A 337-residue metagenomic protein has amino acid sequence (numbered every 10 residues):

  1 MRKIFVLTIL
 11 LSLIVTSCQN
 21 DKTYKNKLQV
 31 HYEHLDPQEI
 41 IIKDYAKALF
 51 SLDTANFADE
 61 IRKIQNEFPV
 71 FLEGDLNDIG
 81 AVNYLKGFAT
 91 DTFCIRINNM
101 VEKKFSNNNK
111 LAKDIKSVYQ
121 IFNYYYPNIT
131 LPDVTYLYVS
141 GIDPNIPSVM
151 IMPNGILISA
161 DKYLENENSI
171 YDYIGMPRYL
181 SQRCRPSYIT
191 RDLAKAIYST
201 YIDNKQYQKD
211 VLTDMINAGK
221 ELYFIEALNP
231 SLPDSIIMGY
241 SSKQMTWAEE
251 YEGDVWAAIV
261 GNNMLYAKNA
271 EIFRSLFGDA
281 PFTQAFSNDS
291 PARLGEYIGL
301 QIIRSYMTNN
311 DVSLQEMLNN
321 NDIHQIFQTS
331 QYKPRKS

Functional and structural regions predicted by a protein language model:
R2-T8: Sec-dependent signal peptide recognition, specifically the positively charged N-region followed immediately by
I14-S17: C-terminal motif of bacterial Sec signal peptides marking the signal peptidase cleavage site
Q19-F93: N-terminal mature-domain "stem" immediately C-terminal to a signal peptide or N-terminal signal-anchor/transmembrane
D44, S117, I121, G219 (+3 more regions): Extracytoplasmic/secreted proteins, especially bacterial periplasmic and envelope-associated proteins
F50, P69, E73, N123-P127 (+3 more regions): Sec-exported extracytoplasmic/periplasmic mature domains
L85-M245, Q315, N319: Acidic/His-rich structured neighborhood in mature extracellular/periplasmic domains
A218-F282: Acidic/His/Gly-enriched intrinsically disordered linker/tail segments that often contain short helix/coil "MoRF-like"
Y266-S337: C-terminal soluble interaction/assembly domains
